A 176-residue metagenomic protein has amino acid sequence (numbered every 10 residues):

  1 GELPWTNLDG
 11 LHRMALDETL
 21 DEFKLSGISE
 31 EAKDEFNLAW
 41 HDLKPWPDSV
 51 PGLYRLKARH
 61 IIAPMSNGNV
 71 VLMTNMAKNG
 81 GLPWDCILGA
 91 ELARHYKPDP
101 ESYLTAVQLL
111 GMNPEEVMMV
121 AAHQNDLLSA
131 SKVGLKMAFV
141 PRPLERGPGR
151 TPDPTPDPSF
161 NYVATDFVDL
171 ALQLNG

Functional and structural regions predicted by a protein language model:
G1-D34: A metal-dependent, Asp-based hydrolase signature
D34-D42: Surface-exposed cleft-lining segments at the edges of enzyme active sites
V50, Y54, G68-G176: Asp-based, Mg2+/Mn2+-dependent phosphohydrolase catalytic module
K57: Conserved ATPase "switch" residues in P-loop NTPase domains
I61-I62, K136: Residue-level detector of anion-binding/catalytic polar loops
